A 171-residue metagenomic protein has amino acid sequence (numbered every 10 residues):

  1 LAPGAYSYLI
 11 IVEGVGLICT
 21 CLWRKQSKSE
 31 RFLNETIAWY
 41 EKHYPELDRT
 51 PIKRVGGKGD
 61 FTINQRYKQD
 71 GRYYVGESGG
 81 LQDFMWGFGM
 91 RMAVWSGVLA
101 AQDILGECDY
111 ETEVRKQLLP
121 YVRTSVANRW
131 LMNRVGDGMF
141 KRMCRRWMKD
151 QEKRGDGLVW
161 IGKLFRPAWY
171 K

Functional and structural regions predicted by a protein language model:
L1-E30: Conserved FAD-binding catalytic core of PHBH/FMO-like flavoproteins
V15, C21-R24, T36-W39, K53-G56 (+2 more regions): C-terminal segments that line or cap access tunnels to active or ligand-binding sites in enzymes and enzyme-associated
C19-C21, C108, C144: Generic recognition of cysteine residues
Q26-A100, G106: FAD/FMN-dependent oxidoreductases across multiple families
E35-H43, E113, Q117, W130 (+3 more regions): Residues that form generic nucleotide/phosphate-binding pockets
K42-E46, G106, K116, P120 (+3 more regions): A structural signal for alpha-helix termini and helix-coil/disorder junctions
I63-K68, G80, Q102-R142: Active-site-proximal substrate-binding core of FAD-dependent oxidoreductases
W130-K171: C-terminal auxiliary extensions adjacent to catalytic cores
